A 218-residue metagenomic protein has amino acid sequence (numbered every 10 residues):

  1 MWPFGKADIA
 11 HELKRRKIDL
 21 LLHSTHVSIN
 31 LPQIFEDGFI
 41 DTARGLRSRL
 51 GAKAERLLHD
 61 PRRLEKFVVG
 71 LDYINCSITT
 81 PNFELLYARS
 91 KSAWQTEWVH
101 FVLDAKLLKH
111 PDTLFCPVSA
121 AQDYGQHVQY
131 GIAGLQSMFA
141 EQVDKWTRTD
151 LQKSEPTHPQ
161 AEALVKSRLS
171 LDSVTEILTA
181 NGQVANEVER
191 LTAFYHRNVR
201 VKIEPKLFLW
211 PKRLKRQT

Functional and structural regions predicted by a protein language model:
M1-I78, N82-T218: Active-site-proximal loop/hinge segments that shape catalytic or ion-binding/gating pockets
